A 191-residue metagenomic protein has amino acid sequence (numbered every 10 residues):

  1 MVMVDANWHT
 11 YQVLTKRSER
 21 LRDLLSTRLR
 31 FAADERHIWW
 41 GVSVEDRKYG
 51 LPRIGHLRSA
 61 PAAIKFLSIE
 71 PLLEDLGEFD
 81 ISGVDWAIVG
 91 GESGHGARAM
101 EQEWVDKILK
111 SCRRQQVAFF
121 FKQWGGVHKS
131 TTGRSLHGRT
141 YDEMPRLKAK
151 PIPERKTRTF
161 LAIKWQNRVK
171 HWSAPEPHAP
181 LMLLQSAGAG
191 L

Functional and structural regions predicted by a protein language model:
M1-F120: Conserved AdoMet/S-adenosylmethionine-binding subsite of the radical SAM
A62, L73, E78-L191: Auxiliary Fe-S-binding modules of radical SAM enzymes
